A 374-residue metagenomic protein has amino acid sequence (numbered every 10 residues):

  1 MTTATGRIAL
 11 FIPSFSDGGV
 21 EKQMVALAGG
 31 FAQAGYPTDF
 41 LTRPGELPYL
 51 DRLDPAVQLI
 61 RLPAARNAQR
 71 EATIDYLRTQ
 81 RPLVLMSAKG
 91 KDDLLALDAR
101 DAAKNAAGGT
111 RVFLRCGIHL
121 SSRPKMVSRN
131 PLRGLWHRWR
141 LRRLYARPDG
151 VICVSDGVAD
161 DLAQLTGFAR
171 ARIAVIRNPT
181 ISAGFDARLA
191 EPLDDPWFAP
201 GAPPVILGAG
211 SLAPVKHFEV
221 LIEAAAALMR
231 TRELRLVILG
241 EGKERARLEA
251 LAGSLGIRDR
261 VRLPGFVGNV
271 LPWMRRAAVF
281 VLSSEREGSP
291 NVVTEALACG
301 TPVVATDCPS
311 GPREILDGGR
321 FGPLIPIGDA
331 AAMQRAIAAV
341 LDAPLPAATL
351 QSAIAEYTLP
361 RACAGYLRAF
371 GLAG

Functional and structural regions predicted by a protein language model:
T5, L10-G18, K22-A68, K243: N-terminal strand-loop element at the rim of the active site of nucleotide-sugar-dependent glycosyltransferases
E21-A26, P204, G208-A227, K243-A250: A conserved mid-protein helix/loop that constitutes part of the nucleotide-sugar donor-binding site
A68-E71, R111, S121-L144, D160: Nucleotide-sugar donor phosphate/pyrophosphate-binding loop at the beta->alpha transition of glycosyltransferases
S87-D93, C116: Short His-centered aromatic/hydrophobic patch
A146-V175, T180-S182: A short, active-site helix/loop in glycosyltransferases that binds the activated sugar's phosphate group
F266, E285: Aromatic "clamp/platform" in nucleotide-sugar-dependent glycosyltransferases that forms part of the donor/acceptor
P302-T306: Short hydrophobic beta-strand element within catalytic cores of glycosyltransferases and related nucleotide-activated
D317-A330, A338-P344: Conserved acidic donor-binding segment of nucleotide-sugar-dependent glycosyltransferases
